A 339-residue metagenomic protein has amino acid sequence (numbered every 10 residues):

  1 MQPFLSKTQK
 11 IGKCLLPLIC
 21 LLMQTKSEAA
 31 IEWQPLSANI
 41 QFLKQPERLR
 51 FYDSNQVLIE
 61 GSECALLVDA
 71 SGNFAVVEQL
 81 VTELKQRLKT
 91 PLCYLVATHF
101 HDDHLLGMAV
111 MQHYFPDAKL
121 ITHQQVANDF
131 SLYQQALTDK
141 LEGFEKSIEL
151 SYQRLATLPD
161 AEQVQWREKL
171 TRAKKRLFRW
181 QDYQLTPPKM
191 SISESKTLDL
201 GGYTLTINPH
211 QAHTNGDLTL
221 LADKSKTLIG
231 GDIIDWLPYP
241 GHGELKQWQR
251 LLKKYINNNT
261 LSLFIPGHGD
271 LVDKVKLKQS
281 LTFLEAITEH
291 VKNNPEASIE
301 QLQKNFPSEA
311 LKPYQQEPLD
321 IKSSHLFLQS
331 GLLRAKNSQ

Functional and structural regions predicted by a protein language model:
Q2-L15: Bacterial N-terminal signal peptides that target proteins for export
W33-K85, L218-D232: Conserved beta-strand hairpin/beta-sheet module of binuclear metal-dependent hydrolase folds, prominently
P35-L36, Q135-N208: Metallo-beta-lactamase
V68-A70, C93-H101, I121-H123, P209-H210 (+3 more regions): Active-site neighborhood of phospho(di)ester-bond hydrolases with catalytic His/Asp-centered motifs
A75-T122, N258-T260: Active-site metal-binding motif and surrounding structural segment of the metallo-beta-lactamase
T204-N258: Active-site-proximal loop/helix segments of hydrolase catalytic cores
K246-E300: Divalent-metal (often Zn2+) His-rich catalytic cores of metallo-beta-lactamase-fold enzymes
N293-Q339: C-terminal regulatory/interaction regions
